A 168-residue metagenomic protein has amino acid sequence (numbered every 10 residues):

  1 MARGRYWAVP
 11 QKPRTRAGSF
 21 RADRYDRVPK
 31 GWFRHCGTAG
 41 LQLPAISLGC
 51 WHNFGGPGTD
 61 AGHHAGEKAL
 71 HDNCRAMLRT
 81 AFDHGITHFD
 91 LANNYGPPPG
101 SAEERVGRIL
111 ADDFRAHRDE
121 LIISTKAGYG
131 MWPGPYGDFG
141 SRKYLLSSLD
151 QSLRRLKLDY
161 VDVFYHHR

Functional and structural regions predicted by a protein language model:
M1-L121: N-terminal binding-site loop/beta-alpha segment at the start of enzyme catalytic domains that lines or forms
W51-N53, N94, K126-G130, H166-R168: Active-site beta-loop-alpha junctions enriched in small/polar residues
A65-G66, G130-R168: Glycine/proline-rich, positively charged, aromatic-decorated active-site loop/lid region on the catalytic face
R79, S124-Y129, S148: Secondary-structure boundary/capping motif
H88-N93, I123-T125, Y160-H166: Short beta-strand segments at enzyme active-site cores
